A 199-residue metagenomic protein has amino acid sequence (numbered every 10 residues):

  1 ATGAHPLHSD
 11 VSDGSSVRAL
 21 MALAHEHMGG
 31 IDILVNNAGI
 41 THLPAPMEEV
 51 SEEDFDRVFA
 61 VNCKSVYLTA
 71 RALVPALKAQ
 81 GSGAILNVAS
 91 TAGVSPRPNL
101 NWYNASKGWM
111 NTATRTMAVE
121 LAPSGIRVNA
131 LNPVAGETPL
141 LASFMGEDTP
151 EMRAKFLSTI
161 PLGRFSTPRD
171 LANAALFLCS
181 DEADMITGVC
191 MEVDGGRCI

Functional and structural regions predicted by a protein language model:
S9-L20, E52, R169-D170: The beta1-alpha1 cofactor-binding region of Rossmann-like NAD(H)/NADP(H)-dependent oxidoreductases
T41-P44, S95, L162, L176 (+1 more regions): Short C-terminal tail/terminal secondary-structure segment of NAD(P)H-dependent dehydrogenase/reductase domains
A45-M47, S51-D56, M152, F156: Substrate-binding pocket helix/loop in short-chain dehydrogenase/reductase
M47-E48, S95-N101, P123-S124, G163 (+1 more regions): Active-site loop immediately N-terminal to the catalytic Tyr-X3-Lys motif of short-chain dehydrogenase/reductase
A70, S106, T114: Active-site helix of classical SDR
P75, V119-P123, D184: Alpha-helical segment proximal to the catalytic Tyr-Lys
S90: Residue(s) in the substrate-gating loop at a strand-loop-helix junction that position the organic substrate next
